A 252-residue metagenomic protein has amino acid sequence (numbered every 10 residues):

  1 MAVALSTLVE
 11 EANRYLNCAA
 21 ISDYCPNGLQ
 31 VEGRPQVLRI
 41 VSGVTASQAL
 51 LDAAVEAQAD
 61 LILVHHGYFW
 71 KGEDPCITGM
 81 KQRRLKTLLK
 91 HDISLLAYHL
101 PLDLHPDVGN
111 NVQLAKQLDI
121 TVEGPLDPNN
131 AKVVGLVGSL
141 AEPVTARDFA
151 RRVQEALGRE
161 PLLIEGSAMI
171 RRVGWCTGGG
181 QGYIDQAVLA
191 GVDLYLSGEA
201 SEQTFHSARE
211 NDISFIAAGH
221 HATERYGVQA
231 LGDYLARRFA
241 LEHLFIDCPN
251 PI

Functional and structural regions predicted by a protein language model:
M1-I252: Active-site catalytic microenvironments in core metabolic enzymes, especially phosphate/sugar-handling
